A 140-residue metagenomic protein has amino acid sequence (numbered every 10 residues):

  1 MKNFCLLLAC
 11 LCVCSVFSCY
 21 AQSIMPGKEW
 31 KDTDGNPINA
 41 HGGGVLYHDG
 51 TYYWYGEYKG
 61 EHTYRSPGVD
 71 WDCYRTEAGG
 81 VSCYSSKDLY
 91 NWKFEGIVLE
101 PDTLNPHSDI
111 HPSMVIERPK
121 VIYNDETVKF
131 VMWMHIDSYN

Functional and structural regions predicted by a protein language model:
M1-S23: Bacterial Sec-dependent N-terminal signal peptides
Y20-N140: Carbohydrate-active catalytic/glycan-binding domains of CAZyme proteins, especially the secreted or lumenal ectodomains
